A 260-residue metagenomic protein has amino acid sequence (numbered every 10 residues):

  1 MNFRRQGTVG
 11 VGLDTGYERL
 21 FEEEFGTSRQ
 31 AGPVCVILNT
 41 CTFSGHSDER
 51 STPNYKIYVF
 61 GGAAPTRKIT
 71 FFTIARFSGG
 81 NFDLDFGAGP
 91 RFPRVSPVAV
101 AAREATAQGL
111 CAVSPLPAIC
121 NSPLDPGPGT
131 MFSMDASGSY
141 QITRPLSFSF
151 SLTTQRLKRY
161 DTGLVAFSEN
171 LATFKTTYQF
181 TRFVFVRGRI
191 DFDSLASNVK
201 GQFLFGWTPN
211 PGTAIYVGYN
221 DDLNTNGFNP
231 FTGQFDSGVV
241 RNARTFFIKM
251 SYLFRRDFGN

Functional and structural regions predicted by a protein language model:
M1-N260: Exposed, low-structure sequence patches enriched in small/polar residues
